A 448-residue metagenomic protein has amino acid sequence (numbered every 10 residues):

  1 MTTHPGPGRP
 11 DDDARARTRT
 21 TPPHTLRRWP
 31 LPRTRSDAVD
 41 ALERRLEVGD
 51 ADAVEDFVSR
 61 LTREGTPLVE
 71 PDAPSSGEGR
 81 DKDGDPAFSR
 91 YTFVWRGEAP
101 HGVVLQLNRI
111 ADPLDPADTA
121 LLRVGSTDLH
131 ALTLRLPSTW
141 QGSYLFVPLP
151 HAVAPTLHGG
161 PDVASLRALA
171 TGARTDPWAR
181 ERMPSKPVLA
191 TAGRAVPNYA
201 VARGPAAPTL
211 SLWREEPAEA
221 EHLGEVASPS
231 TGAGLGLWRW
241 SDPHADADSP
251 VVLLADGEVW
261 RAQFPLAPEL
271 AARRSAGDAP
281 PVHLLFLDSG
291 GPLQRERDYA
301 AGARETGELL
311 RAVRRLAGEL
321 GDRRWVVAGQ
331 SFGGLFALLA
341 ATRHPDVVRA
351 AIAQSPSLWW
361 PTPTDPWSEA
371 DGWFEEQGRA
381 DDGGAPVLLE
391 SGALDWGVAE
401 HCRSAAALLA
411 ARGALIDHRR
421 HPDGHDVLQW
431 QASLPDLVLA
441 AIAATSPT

Functional and structural regions predicted by a protein language model:
H4-D52, R60-T66, T127-L129, A164-D246: A domain-start/cap signature at the N-terminus of enzymes
V58-L61, G65-T139, L149-E216: Aromatic-rich carbohydrate-binding modules that target alpha-glucans
R239, E308-R323: Conserved acidic catalytic loop of the alpha/beta-hydrolase fold
A247-G257: Short beta-strand element of the alpha/beta-hydrolase
G257-R311, R315: Cap/lid segment of the alpha/beta-hydrolase catalytic domain
P265, G321-F374: Primarily recognizes the serine-hydrolase "nucleophile elbow" in alpha/beta-hydrolase and SGNH/GDSL folds
W359-Q429: The feature captures the conserved acid-bearing segment of alpha/beta-hydrolase catalytic domains
